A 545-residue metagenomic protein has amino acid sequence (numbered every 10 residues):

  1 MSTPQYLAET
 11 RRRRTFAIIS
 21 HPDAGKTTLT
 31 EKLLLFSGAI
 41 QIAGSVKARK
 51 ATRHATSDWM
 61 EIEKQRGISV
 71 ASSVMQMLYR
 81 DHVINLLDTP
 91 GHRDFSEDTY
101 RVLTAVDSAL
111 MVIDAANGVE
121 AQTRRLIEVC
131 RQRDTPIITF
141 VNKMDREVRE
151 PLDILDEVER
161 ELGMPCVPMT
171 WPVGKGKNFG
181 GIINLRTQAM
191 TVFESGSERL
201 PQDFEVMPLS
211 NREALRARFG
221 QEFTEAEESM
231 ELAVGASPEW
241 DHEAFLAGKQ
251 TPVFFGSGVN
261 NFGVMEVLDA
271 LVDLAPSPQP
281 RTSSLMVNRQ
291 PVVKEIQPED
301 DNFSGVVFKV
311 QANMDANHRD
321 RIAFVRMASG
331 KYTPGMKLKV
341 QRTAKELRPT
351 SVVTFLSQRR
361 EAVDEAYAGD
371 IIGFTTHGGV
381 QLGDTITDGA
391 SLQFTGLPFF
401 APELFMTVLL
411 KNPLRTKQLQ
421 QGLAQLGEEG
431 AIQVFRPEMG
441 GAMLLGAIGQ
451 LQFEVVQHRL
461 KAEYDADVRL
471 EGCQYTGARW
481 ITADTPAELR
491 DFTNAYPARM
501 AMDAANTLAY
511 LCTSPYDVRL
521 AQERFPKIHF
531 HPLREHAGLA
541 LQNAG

Functional and structural regions predicted by a protein language model:
M1-G545: Structural and coupling elements of P-loop NTPases
